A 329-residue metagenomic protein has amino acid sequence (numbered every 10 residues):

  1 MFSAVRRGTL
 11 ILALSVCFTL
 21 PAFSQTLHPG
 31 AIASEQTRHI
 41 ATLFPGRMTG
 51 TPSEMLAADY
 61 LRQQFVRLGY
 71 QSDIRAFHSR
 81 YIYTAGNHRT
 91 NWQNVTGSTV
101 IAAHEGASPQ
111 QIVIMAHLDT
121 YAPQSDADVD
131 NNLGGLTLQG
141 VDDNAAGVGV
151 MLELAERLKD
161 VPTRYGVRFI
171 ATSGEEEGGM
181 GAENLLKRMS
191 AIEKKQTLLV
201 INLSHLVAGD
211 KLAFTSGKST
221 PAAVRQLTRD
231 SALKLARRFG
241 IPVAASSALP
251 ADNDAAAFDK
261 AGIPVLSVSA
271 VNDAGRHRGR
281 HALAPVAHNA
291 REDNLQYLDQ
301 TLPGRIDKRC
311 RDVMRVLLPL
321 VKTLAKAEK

Functional and structural regions predicted by a protein language model:
T9-P21: Bacterial N-terminal signal peptides
Q25-L27, A41-M55, G86-N91, L133-N144 (+5 more regions): Second-shell loop/turn segments in exported
I32-E35, H39, P52-S72, A146-E153 (+9 more regions): Extracytoplasmic/secreted proteins, especially bacterial periplasmic and envelope-associated proteins
H39, D73-I74, I101, Q111-M115 (+6 more regions): Structural recognition of the beta-strand scaffold that forms the well-ordered cores of secreted hydrolase catalytic
H39-T42, G46-E105: A non-catalytic alpha/beta surface segment that caps or lines the substrate-entry region of metallo-dependent hydrolase
G46-R47, Q71, H78-I82, A107-S108 (+6 more regions): Solvent-exposed loop/turn segments at secondary-structure junctions within structured extracellular/periplasmic domains
T96, G135-A223, A255: Acidic/histidine-rich catalytic neighborhood of metal-dependent amide-processing enzymes
G275-K329: His/Asp/Glu-rich mid-to-C-terminal helical/loop segments that flank catalytic regions of hydrolases
